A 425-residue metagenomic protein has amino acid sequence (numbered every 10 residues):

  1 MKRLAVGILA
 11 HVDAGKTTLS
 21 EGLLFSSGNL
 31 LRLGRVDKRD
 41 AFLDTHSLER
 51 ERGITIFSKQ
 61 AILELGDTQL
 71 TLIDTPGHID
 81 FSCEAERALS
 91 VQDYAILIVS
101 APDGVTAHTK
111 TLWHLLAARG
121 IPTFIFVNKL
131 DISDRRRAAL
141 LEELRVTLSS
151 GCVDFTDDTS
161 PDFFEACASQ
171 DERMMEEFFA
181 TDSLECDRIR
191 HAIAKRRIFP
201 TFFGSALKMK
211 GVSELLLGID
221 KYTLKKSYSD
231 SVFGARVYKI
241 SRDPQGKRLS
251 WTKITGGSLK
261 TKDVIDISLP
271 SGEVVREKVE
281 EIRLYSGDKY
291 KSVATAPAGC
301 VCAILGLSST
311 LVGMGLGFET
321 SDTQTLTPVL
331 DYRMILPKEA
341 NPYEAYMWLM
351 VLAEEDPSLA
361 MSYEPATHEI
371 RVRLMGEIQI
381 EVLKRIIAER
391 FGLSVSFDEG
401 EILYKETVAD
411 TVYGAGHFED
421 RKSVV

Functional and structural regions predicted by a protein language model:
M1-V425: Structural and coupling elements of P-loop NTPases
